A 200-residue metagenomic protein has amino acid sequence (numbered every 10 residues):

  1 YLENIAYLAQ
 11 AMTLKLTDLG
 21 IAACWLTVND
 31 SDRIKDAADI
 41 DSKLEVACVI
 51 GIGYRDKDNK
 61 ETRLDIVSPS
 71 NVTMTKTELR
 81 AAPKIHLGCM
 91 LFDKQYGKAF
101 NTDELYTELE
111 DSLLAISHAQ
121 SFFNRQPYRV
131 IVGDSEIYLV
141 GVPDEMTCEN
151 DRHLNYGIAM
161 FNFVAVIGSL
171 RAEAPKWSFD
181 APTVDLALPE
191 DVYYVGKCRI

Functional and structural regions predicted by a protein language model:
Y1-I200: Acidic, surface-exposed loops and disordered segments
